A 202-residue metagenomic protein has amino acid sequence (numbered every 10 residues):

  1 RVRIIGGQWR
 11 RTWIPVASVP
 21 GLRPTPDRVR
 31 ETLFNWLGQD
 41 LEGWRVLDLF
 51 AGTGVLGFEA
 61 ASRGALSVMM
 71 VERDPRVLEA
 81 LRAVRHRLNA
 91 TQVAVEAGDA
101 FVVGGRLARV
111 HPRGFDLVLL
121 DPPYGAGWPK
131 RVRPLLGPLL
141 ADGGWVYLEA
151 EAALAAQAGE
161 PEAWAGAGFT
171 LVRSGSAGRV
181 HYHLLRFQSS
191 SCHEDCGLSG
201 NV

Functional and structural regions predicted by a protein language model:
R1-V202: Class I S-adenosyl-L-methionine-dependent methyltransferase catalytic core
